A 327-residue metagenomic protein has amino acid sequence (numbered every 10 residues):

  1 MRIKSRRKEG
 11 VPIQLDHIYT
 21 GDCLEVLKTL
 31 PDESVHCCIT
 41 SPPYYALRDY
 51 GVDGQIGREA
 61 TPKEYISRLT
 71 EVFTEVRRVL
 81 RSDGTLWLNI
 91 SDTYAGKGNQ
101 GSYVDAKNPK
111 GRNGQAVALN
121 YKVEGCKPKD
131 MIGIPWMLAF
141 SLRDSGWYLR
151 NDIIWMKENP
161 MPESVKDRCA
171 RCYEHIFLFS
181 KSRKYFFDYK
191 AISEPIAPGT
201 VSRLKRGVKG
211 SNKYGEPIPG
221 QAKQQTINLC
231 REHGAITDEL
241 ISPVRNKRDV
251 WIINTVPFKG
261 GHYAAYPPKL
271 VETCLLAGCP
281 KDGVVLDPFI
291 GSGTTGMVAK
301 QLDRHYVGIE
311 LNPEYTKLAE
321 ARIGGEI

Functional and structural regions predicted by a protein language model:
R2-E326: Core catalytic lobe of class I
